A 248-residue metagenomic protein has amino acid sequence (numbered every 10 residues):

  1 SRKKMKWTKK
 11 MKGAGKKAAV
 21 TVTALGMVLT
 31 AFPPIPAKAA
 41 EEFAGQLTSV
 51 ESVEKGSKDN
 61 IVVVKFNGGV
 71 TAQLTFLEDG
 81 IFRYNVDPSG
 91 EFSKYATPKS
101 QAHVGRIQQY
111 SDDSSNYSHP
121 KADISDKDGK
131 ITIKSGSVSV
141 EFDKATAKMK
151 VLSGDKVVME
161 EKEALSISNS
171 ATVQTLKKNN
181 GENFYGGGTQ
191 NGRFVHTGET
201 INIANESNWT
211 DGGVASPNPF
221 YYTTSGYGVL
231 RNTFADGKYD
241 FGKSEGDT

Functional and structural regions predicted by a protein language model:
S1-T21: Bacterial Sec-dependent N-terminal signal peptides
T21-T30: Bacterial N-terminal signal peptides
L29-E42: Sec-dependent signal peptide cleavage junction
A40-T248: N-terminal accessory segment at the very beginning of proteins
